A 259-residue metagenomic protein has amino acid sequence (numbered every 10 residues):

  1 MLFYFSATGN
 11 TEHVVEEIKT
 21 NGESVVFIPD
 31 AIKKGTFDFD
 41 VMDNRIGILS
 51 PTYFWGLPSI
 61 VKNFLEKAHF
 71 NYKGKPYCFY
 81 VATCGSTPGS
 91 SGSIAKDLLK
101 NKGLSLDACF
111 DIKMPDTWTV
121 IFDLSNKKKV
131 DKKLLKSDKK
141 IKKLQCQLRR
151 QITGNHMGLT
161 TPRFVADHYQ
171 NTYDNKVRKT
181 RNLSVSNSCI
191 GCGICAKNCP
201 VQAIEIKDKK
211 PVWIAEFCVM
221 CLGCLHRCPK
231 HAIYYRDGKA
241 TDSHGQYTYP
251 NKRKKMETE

Functional and structural regions predicted by a protein language model:
M1-Y4: Extreme N-terminal starter segment of soluble prokaryotic enzymes
S6-V14, T20-I32, F37-S50, F54-K176 (+2 more regions): FMN-binding flavodoxin-like domain, especially the glycine-rich phosphate-binding loop
G22, K179-R181, K209: Generic structural motif recognizing short loop/turn segments at the entrances and edges of beta-strands
T160-G193, K197-P200: A mid-sequence, solvent-exposed acidic-amphipathic segment
S184-V185, I190, I194-W213, G223-A240: Iron-sulfur cluster-binding cysteine motifs and their immediate structural context in ferredoxin-like electron-transfer
I214-P229, D242-T258: Short microdomains enriched in Cys/His and/or Lys/Arg
